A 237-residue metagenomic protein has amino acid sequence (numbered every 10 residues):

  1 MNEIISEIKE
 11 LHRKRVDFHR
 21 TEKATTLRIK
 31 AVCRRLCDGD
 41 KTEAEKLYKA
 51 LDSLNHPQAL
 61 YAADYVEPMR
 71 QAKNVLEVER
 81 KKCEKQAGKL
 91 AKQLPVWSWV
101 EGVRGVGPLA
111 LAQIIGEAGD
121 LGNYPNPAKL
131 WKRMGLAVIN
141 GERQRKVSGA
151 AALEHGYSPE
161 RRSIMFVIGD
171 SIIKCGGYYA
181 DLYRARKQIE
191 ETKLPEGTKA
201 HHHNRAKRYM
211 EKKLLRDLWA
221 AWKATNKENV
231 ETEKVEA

Functional and structural regions predicted by a protein language model:
M1-A91: Long, charge-rich intrinsically disordered scaffolds of nucleic-acid metabolism proteins
I5, A112-Q113: Short, hydrophobic alpha-helix immediately C-terminal to the catalytic nucleophile
F18, M165, L214: A residue-level signal for conserved active-site and pocket-lining positions in enzyme catalytic cores
K89, V96-W97: Glycine-rich phosphate/ribose-binding loops and adjacent secondary-structure elements that form binding surfaces
W99, Q113-H203, A221: Phosphate-backbone recognition surface of nucleic-acid-processing proteins
V100-R104: Transmembrane alpha-helical segments and their cytosolic interface motifs in multi-pass membrane proteins
G107-P108, L130: Small-residue hinge/turn detector
G197-T232: Basic, amphipathic alpha-helical segments enriched in Lys/Arg and hydrophobic/aromatic residues
